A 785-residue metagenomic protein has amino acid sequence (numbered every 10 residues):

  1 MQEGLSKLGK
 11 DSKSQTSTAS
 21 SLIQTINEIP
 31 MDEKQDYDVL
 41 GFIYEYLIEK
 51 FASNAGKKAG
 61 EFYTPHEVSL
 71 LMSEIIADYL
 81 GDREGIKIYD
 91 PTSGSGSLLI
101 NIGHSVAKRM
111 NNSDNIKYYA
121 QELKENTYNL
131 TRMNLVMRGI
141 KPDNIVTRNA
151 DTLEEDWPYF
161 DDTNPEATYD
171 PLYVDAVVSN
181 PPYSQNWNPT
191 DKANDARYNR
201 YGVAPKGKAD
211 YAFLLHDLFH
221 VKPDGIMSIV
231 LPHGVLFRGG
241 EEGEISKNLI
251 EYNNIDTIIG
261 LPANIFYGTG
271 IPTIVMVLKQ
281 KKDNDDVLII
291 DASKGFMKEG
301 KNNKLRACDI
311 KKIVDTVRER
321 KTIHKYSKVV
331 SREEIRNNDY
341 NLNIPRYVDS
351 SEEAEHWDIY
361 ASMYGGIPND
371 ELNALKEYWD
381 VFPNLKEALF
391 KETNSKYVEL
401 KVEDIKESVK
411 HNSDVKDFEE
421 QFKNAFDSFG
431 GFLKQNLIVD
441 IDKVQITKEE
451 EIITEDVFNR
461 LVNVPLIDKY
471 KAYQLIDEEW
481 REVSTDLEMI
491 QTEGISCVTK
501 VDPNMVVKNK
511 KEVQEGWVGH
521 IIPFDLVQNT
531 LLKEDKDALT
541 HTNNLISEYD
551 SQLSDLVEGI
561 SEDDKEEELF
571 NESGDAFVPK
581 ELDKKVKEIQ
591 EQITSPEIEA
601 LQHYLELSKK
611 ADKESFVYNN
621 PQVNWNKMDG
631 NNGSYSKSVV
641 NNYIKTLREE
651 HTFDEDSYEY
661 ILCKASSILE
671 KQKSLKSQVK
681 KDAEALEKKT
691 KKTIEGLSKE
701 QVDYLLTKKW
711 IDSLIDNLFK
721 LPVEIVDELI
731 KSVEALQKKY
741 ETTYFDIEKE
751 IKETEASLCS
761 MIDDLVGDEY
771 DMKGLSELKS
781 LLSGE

Functional and structural regions predicted by a protein language model:
M1-A77, V146-T152, G260-A263, V287-D291 (+2 more regions): Non-catalytic, mostly N-terminal accessory regions of nucleic-acid modification and defense proteins
D32, Y46, D78, D82 (+2 more regions): Membrane-interface junctions
D38-V39, R83, I226: Alpha-helix N-cap and coil->helix boundary residues
K58-S179, S184-N188, D195-Y201, P205-G207 (+4 more regions): Conserved S-adenosyl-L-methionine
V106-D114, D224-I226, L669-K671: A short alpha-helix capping/helix-coil boundary motif
A120, M137, E166-D170, V174-N186 (+4 more regions): DNA target-recognition domains and sequence-specific DNA-contacting regions of bacterial/archaeal
E155-W157, P171-A176, P182-S350, W357: Signature of N6-adenine DNA methyltransferases within the class I
